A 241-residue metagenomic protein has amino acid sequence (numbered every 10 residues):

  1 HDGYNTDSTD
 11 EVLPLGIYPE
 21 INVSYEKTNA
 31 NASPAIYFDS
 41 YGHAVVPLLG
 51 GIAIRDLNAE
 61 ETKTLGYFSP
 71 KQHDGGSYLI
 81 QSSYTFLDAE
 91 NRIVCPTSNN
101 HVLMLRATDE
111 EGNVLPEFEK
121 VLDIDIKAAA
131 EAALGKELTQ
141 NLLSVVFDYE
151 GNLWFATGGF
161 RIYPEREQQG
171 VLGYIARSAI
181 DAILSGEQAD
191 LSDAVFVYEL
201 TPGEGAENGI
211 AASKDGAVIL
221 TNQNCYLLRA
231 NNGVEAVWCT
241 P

Functional and structural regions predicted by a protein language model:
D2-Y4, D56-E60, A107-E111, A176-I180 (+1 more regions): Short loop/turn segments that connect beta-strands within beta-propeller blades
P14-Y37, G66-F86, I126-V145, A194-A211 (+1 more regions): Short coil-to-beta transitions that initiate beta-strands within beta-rich domains
F38-Y41, L87-E90, F147-E150, A212-D215: Residue-level detector of Asp-centered blade-edge/turn motifs that repeat once per structural unit in beta-propeller
H43-V45, R92-C95, L153-W154, A217-L220: Conserved beta-propeller blade signature
G50, N99, T108, G159-F160 (+1 more regions): Residue-level signature of beta-propeller blades and closely related beta-rich strand-turn architectures in secreted
G51-A53, H101-L103, G170-G173, N224-Y226: A short loop-to-beta-strand structural motif that recurs across blades of beta-propeller domains
I162-Q169: Short, solvent-exposed loop/turn segments at conserved positions within beta-propeller repeat blades
N224-P241: Blade-level signature of beta-propeller repeat domains, shared across WD40, Kelch, NHL, RCC1 and BNR/Asp-box propellers
